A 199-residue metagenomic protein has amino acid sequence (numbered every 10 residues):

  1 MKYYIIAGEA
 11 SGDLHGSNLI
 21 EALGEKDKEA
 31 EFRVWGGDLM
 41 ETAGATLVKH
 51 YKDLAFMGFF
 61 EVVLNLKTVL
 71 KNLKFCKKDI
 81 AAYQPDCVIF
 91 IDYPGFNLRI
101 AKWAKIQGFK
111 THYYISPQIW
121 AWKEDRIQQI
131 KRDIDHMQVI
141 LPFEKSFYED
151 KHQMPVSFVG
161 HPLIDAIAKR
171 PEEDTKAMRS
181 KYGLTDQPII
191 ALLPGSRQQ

Functional and structural regions predicted by a protein language model:
Y4-L184, L193-Q199: Active-site and donor-binding regions of nucleotide-sugar-utilizing enzymes
Q187: Calcium-binding acidic motifs and repeat modules
I190: Long, contiguous binding/interaction regions
